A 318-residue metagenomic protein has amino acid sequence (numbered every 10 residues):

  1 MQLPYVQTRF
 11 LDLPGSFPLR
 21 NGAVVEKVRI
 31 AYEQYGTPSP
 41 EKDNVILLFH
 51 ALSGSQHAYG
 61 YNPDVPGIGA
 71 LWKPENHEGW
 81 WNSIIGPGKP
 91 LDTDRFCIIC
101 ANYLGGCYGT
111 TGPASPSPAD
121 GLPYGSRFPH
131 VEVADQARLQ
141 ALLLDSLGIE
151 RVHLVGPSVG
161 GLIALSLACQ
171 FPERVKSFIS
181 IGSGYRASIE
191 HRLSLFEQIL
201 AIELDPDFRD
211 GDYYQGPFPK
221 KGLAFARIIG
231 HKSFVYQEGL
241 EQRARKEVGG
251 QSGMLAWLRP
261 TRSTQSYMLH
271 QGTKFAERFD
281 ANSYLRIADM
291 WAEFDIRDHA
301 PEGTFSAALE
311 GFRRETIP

Functional and structural regions predicted by a protein language model:
M1-L48, H57-N62: Catalytic-loop region of hydrolases
K27-T37, E173, E277-L285: K/E-rich alpha-helical interaction surfaces of small helical-bundle regulatory domains
E33, T37, D43-S117: N-terminal cap/lid subdomain of alpha/beta-hydrolase-fold enzymes
L47, I99-A101, V155, I179-I181 (+1 more regions): Hydrophobic/aromatic beta-strand patches that form the interior of the parallel beta-sheet core in alpha/beta enzyme
D120-R127, V131-H153: Conserved acidic catalytic loop of the alpha/beta-hydrolase fold
E150-S194: Conserved hydrolase catalytic core segment
S180-K274: Alpha/beta-hydrolase-fold enzymes
K246-P318: Alpha/beta-hydrolase fold catalytic core
